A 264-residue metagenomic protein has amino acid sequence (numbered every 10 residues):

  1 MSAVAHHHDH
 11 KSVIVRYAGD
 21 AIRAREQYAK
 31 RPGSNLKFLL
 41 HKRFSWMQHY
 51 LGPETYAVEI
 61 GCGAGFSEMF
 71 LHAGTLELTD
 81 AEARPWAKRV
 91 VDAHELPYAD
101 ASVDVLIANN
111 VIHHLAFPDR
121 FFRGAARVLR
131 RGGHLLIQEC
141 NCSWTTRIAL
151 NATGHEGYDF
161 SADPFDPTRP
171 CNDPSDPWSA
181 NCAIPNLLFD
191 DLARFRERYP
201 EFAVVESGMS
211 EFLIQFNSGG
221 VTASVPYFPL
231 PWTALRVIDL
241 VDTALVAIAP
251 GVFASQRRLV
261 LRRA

Functional and structural regions predicted by a protein language model:
M1-A29, L39-H41: N-terminal, positively charged/glycine-rich alpha-helical extensions of SAM-dependent methyltransferases
S34-T55: Conserved alpha-helix/loop element of class I SAM-dependent methyltransferases that forms part of the SAM/SAH-binding
V58-L96, R120: Class I SAM-dependent methyltransferase SAM/SAH-binding core
H94-L106: A short acidic, Gly/Pro-enriched loop at the edge of an enzyme's catalytic core that lines a small-molecule cofactor
V105-F117: A short SAM/SAH-binding and catalytic strip from SAM-dependent methyltransferases
D119-H134: A short glycine-rich, Lys/Arg-flanked "PGG" loop and its adjoining helix->strand segment in the class I
L135-N172: Conserved class I S-adenosyl-L-methionine
C182-S207: Short alpha-helix
